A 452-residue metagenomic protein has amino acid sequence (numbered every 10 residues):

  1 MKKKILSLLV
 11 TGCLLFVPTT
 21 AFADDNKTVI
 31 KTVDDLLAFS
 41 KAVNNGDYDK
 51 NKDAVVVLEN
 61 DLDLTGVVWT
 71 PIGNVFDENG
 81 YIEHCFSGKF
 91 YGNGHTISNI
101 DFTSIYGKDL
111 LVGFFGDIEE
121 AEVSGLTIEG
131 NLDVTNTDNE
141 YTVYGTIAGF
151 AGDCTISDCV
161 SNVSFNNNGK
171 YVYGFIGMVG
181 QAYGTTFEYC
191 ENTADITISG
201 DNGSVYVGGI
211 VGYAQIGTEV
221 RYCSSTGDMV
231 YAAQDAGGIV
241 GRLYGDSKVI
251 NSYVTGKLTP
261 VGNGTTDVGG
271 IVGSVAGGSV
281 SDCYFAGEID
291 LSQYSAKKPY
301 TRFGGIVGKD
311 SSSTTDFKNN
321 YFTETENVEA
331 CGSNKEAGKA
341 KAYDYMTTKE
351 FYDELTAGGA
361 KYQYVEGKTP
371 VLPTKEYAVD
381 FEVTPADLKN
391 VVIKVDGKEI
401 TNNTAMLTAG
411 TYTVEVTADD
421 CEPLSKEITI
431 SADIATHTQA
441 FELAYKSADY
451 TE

Functional and structural regions predicted by a protein language model:
K4-F22: Sec-dependent N-terminal signal peptides of Gram-positive bacterial secreted proteins and lipoproteins
F22-D380: Surface-exposed repetitive/solenoidal architectures
I216, T408-A409: Surface-exposed loops/turns
Y377-P385, T451-E452: A short, amphipathic beta-strand motif
V383-P385, K389-E399: Change to "...patches in solvent-exposed regions of secreted, membrane-anchored, or virion-exposed structural
K398-L407: Short, solvent-exposed S/T- and G/P-enriched segments that are highly enriched in secreted/extracellular and lumenal
A409-D420: A short, solvent-exposed beta-strand micro-motif common in secreted/extracellular proteins
D419-S447: Structured interaction patches on ligand/partner-binding surfaces of diverse proteins
